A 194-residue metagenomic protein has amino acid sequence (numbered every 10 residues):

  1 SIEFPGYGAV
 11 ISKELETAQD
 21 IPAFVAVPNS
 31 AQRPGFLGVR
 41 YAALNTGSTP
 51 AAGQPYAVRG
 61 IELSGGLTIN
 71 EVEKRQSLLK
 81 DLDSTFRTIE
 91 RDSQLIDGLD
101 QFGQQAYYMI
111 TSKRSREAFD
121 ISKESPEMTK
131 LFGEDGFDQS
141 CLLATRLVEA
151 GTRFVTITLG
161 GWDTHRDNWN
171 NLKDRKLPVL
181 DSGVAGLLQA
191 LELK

Functional and structural regions predicted by a protein language model:
S1-K194: Ligand-binding pockets and gating/stacking loops
